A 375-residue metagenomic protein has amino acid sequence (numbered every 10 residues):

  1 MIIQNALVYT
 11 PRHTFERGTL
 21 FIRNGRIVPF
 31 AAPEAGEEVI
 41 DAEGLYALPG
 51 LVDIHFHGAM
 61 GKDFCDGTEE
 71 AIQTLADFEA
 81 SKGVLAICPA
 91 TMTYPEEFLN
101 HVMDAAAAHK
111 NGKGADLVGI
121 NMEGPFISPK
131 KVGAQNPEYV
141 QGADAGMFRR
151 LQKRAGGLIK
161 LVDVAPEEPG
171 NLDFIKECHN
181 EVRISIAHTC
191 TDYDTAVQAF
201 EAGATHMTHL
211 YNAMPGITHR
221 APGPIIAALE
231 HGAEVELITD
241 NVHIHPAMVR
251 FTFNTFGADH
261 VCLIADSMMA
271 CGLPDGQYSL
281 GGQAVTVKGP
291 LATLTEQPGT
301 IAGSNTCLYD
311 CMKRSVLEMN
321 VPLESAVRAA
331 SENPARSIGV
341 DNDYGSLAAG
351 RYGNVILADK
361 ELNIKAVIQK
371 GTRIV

Functional and structural regions predicted by a protein language model:
M1-L48: Histidine-rich, glycine-flanked metal-binding segment
A6, R336, S346-V375: C-terminal cap of metal-dependent C-N hydrolases
G44, M122, C178, M207 (+2 more regions): Conserved, mostly hydrophobic/aromatic
Y46, I54, F64-D116, E138-R154 (+1 more regions): Alpha-helical scaffold segments that flank or form the walls of functional sites
H57, Q73-V102, A115-S128, A155-E167 (+4 more regions): Divalent metal-dependent hydrolysis catalytic cores, especially in the metallo-beta-lactamase
D77-C88, S128-G156, Q198-L210, A221-E234 (+1 more regions): Active-site gating loops and adjacent loop-to-helix segments of metal-dependent hydrolytic enzymes
K153-P274: Active-site core of metal-dependent hydrolases
P224-V235, F253-A265, C271-R351, V355-L357: His/Asp/Glu-enriched, well-ordered alpha-helical/loop segment that forms or immediately abuts the divalent-metal
